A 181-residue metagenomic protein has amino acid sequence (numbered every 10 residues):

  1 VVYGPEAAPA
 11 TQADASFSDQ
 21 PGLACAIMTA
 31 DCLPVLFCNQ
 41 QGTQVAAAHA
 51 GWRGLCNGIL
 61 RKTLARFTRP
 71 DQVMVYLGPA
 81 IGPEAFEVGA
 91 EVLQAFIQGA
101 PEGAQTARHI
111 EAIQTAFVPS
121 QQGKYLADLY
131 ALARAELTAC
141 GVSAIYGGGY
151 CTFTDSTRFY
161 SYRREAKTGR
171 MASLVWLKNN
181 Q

Functional and structural regions predicted by a protein language model:
V1-Q181: Active-site microenvironment for binding and transforming phosphate-containing groups
